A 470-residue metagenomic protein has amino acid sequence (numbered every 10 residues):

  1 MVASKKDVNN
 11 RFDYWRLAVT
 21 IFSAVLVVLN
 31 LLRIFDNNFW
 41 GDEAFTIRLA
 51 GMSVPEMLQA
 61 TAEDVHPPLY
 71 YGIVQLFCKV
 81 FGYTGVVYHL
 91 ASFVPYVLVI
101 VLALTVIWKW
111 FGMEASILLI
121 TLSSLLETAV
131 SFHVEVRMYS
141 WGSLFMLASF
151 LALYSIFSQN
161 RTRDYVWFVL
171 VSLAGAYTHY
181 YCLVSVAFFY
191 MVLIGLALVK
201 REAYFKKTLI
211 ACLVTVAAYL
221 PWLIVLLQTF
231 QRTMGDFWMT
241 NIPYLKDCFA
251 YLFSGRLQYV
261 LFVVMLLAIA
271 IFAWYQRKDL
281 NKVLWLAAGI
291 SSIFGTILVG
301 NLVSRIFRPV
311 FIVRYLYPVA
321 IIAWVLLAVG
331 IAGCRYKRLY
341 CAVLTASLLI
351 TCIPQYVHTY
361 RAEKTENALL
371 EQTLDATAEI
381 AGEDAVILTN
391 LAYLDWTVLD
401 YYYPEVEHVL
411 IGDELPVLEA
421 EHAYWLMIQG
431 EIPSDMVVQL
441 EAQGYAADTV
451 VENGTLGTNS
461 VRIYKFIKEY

Functional and structural regions predicted by a protein language model:
M1-F12: Short, Lys/Arg-rich, polar N-terminal cytosolic tail immediately upstream of the first transmembrane signal-anchor
F12-Y470: Terminal, non-globular segments
